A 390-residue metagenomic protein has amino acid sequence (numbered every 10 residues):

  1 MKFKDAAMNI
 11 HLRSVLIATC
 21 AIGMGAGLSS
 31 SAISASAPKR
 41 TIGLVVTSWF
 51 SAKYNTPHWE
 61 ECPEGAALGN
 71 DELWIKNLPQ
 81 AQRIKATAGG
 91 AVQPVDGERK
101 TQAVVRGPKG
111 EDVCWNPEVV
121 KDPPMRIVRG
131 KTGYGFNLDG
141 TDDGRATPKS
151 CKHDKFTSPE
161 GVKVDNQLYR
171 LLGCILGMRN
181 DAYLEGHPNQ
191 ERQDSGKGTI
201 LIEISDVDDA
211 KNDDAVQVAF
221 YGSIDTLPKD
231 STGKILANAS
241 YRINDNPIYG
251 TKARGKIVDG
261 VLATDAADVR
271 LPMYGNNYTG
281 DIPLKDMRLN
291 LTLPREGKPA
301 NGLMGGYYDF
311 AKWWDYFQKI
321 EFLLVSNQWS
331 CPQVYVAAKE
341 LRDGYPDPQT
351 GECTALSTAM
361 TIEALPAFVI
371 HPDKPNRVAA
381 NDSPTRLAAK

Functional and structural regions predicted by a protein language model:
K2-F3, F220: Residue-level signal for functionally critical sites in structured catalytic/ligand-binding pockets
F3-A18: Bacterial N-terminal signal peptides that target proteins for export
I17-G27: Bacterial N-terminal signal peptides
L28-A35: Signal peptide processing junction and immediate N-terminal pro/mature segment of secreted/exported proteins
A35-K390: Extracytosolic secretory-pathway proteins
